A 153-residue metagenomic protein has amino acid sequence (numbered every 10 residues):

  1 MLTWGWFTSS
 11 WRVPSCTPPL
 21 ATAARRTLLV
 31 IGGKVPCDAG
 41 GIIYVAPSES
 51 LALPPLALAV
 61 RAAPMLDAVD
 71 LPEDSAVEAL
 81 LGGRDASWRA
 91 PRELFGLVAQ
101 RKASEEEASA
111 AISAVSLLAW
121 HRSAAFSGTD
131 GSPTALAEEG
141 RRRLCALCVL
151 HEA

Functional and structural regions predicted by a protein language model:
M1-S104: N-terminal alpha-helical interaction blocks
A108-S109: Short linear interaction motifs
I112-A153: Cys/His-rich short segments
